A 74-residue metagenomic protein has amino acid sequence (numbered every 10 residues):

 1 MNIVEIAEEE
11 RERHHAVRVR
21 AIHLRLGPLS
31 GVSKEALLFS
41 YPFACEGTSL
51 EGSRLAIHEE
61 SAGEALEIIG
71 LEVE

Functional and structural regions predicted by a protein language model:
M1-E74: Charge-rich, low-complexity N-terminal segments
